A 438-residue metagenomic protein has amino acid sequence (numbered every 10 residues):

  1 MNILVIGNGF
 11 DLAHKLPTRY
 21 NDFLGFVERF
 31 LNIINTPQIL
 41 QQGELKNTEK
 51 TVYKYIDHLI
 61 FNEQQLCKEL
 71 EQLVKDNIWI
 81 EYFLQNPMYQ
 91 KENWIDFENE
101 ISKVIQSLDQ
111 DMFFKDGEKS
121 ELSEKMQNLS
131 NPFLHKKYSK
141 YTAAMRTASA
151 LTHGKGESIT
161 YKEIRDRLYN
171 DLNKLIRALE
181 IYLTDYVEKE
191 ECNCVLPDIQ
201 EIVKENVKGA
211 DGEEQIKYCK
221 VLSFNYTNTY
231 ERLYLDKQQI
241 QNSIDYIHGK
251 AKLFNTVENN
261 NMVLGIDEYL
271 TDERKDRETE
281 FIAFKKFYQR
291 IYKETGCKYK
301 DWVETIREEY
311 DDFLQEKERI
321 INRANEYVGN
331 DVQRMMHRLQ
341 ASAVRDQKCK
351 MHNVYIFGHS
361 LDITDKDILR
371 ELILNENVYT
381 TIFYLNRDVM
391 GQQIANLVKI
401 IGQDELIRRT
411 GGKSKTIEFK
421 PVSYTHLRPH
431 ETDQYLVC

Functional and structural regions predicted by a protein language model:
M1-I34: An N-terminal structural lobe/cap that precedes and organizes the functional/catalytic core across diverse proteins
I3-G9, C219-N225, A283-I368, T380-N386: Glycine-rich anion-binding loop/nest that anchors nucleotide
V27-V52: Conserved phosphoryl-transfer catalytic core
T51, Y55-T295: Extended, H/D-rich, highly charged conserved domains that either
T229-E231, D388-N396: Short, charged/polar "capping" segments at the starts of alpha-helices and the immediately preceding loops
N396-T416: Acidic, Ser/Thr-rich peripheral helices and adjacent loops at domain boundaries
T425-Q434: Conserved small/polar residues in nucleotide/adenosyl-binding loops
V437-C438: Hydrophobic alpha-helical segments, chiefly the membrane-spanning helices and signal/signal-anchor peptides
